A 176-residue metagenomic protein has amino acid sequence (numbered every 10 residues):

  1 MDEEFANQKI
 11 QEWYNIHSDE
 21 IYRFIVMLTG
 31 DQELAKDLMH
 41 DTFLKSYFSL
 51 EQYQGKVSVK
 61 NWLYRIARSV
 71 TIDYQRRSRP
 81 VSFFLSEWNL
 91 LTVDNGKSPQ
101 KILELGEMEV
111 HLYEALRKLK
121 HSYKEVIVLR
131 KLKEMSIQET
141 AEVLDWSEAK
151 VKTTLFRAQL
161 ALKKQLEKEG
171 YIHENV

Functional and structural regions predicted by a protein language model:
M1-I10, S82-S86, E142-V143, Q159-V176: C-terminal edge and immediately downstream basic/flexible tail or linker adjoining helix-turn-helix-like DNA-binding
M1-R23, K36: A short, charge-rich alpha-helical start-of-domain segment used by transcription regulators
D2-E3, F43-S58, S78: Sigma70-family region 2
S18, Y22, F43, K120 (+2 more regions): C-terminal flanking helix
D37-L44, V57-S69: Structural recognition of an alpha-helix C-terminal capping motif at a helix-to-coil junction
R65-L85, L105, R157, K168: Arg/Lys-rich amphipathic alpha helix in sigma70-family domain 2
V81-G106, S136: Internal acidic/polar
R117-E125, R130-K150, K164: Helix-turn-helix DNA-binding module
